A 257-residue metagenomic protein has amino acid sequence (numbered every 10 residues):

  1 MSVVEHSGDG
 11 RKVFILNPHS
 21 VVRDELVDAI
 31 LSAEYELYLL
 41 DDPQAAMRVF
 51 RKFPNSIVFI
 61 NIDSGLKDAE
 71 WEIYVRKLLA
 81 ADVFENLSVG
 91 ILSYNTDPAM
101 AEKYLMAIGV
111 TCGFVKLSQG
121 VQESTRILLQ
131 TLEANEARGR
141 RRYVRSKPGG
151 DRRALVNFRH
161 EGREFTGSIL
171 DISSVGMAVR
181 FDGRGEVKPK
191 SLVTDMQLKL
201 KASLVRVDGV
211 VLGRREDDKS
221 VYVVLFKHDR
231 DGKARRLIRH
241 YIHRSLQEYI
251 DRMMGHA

Functional and structural regions predicted by a protein language model:
M1-L40, Q44, K52, D82-L87 (+2 more regions): N-terminal helix initiation/capping motif
S56-V89, S93-E102: Conserved phosphotransfer microenvironments
N95, S173, G213-R215, R230: A generic structural motif
G150-Q197, R215, V221-L225: Short strand-loop-strand
G167, V207-V210: Small-residue-enriched segments and motifs
K219-A257: C-terminal output/interaction extensions
